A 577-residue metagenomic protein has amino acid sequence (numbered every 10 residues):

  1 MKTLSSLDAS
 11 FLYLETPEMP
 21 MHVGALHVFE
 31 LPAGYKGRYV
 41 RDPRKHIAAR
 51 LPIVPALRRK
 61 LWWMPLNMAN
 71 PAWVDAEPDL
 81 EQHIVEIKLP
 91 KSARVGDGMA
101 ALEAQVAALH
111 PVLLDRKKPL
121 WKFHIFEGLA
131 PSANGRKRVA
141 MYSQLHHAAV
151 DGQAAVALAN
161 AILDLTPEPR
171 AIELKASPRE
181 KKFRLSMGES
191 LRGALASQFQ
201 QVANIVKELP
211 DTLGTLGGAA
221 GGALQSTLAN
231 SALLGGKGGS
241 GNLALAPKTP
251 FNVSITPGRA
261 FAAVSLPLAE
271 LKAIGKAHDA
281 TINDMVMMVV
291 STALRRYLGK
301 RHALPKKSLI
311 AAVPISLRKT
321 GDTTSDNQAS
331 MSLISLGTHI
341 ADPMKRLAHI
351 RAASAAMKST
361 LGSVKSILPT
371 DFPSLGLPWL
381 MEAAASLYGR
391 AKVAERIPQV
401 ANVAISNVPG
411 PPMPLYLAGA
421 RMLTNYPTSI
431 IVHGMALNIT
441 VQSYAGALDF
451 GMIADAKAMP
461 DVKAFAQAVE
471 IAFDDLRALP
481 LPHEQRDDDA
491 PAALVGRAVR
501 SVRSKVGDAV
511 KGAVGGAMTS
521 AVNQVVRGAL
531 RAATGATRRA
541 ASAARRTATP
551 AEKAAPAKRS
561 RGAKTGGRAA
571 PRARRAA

Functional and structural regions predicted by a protein language model:
M1-D8, L26-Y39, R44-M435, I439-E470 (+1 more regions): Soluble acyl-CoA-dependent acyltransferase catalytic core bearing the H(X)4D motif
L7, E15-E18: An N-terminal structural lobe/cap that precedes and organizes the functional/catalytic core across diverse proteins
